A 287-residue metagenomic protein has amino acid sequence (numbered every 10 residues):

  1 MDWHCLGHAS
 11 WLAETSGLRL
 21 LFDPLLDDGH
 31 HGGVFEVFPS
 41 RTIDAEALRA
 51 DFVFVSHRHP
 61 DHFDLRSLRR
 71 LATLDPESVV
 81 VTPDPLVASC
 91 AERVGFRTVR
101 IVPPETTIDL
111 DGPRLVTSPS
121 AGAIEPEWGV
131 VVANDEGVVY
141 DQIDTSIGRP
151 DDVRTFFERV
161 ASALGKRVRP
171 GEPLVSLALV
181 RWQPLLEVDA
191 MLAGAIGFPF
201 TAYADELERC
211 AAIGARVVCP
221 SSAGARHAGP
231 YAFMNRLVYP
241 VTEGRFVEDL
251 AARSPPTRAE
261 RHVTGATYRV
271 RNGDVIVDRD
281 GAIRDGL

Functional and structural regions predicted by a protein language model:
L6, G29, H59-F63, V87-C90 (+6 more regions): Active-site environment of divalent metal-dependent phosphoester hydrolases
A9-E14, T107-P173: Catalytic core of the metallo-beta-lactamase
G17-R58, L65-T73, I147-P173: Pre-active-site segment of Zn-dependent metallo-hydrolases
L21-D23, R49-F63, V81-D84, Y140-T145 (+4 more regions): Active-site neighborhood of phospho(di)ester-bond hydrolases with catalytic His/Asp-centered motifs
R41-T107: Active-site HxH/HxHxD metal-binding segment of metal-dependent hydrolases
V80-G137, V247-E248, R258-V263: Metallo-beta-lactamase
V81, P150-S254: Cap/insert and terminal regions of metallo-dependent hydrolase folds
R236-L287: C-terminal regulatory/interaction regions
